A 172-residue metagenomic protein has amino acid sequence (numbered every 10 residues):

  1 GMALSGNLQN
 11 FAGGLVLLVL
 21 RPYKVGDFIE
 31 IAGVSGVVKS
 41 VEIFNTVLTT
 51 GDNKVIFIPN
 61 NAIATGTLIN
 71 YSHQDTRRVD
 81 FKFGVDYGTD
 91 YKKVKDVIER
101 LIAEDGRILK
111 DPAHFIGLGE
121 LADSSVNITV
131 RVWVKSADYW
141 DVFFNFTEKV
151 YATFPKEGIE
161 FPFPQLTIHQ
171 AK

Functional and structural regions predicted by a protein language model:
M2, A32, G88, S136-A137: Residues at alpha-helix boundaries and the short loops/turns that link adjacent helices
A3, N7-L18: Membrane-spanning helices that line or support transport/gating and their immediate boundary helices in channels
G6, K92, E148: Short alpha-helical basic/polar micro-motif
V16-D111: Soluble accessory domains appended to multi-pass membrane transport proteins
T89, E99, L109-K172: Solvent-exposed, non-transmembrane regulatory segments of membrane-associated proteins
